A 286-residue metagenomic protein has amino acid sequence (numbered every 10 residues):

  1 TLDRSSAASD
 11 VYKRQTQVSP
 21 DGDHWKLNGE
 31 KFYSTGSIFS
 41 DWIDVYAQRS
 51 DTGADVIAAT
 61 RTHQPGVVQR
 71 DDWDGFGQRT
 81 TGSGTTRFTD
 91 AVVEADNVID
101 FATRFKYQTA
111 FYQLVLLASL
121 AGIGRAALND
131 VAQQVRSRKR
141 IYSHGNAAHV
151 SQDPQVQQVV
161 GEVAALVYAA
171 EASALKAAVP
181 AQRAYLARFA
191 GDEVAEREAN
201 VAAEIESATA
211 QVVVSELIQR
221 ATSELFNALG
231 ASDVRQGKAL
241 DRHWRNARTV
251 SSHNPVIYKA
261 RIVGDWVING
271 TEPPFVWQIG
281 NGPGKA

Functional and structural regions predicted by a protein language model:
T1-A8, Y12: Single conserved hydrophobic/aromatic residue that forms the stacking wall/gate of nucleotide- or nucleobase-binding
S9-D10, W25, E30-D44, G77: FAD-binding core of FAD-dependent oxidoreductases, characterized by glycine-rich FAD pyrophosphate-binding loops
T16-S19: A structural signal for short hydrophobic beta-strand segments in well-ordered beta-sheet cores
Y33-V68: A short core secondary-structure module
G75-E171: Glycine-rich beta->alpha junctions and the first turn(s) of the following alpha-helix
I123, D130, E162, L166-A169 (+4 more regions): Charged, amphipathic alpha-helical oligomerization/scaffolding segments
A169-V213, S223-L229: C-terminal helix-coil-helix/basic helical segment that borders enzyme active sites and/or dimer interfaces and provides
N227-A286: Glycine-rich phosphate/cofactor-binding loops in nucleotide/flavin-utilizing enzymes
